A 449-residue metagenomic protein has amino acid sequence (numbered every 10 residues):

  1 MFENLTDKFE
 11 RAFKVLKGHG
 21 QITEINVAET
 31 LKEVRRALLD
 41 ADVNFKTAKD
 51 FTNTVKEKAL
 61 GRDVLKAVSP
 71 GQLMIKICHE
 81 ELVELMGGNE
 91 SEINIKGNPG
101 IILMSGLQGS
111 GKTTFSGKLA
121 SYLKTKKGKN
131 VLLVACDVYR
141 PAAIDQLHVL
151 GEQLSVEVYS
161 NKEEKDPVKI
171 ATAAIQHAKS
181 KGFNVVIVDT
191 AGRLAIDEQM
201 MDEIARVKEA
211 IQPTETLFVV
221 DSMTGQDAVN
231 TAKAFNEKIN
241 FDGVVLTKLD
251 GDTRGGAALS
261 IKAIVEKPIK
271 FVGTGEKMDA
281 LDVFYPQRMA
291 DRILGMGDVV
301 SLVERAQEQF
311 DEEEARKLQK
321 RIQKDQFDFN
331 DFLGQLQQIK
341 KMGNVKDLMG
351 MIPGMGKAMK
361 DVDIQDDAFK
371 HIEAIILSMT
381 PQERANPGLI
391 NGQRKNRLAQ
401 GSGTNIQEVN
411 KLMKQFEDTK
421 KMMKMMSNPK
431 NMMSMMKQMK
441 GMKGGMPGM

Functional and structural regions predicted by a protein language model:
F2-H19, R288-M449: Long amphipathic alpha-helical segments used for membrane anchoring, targeting, substrate engagement, or oligomerization
K8-C136, A143-E164, A171-T190: Primarily NTPase-proximal linker/entry elements flanking Walker-type ATP/GTP-binding cores
L16, D42, C78, L107 (+9 more regions): Residue-level signature of catalytic and energy-coupling elements of molecular machines, predominantly ATP/GTP-dependent
H19, N26, E92-K96, S105-Q108 (+13 more regions): Replace "in large, NTP-powered and nucleic-acid-processing enzymes" with "in large, NTP-powered factors and other
D40, E57-L60, V83, G87 (+7 more regions): Generic secondary-structure signature for well-ordered alpha-helical cores
G109-S110, Y139-P141, K165-P167, G192-I196 (+2 more regions): Short, small-residue-enriched loops and turns at beta-alpha junctions that line or gate enzyme active sites
K127-L132, L154-V158, N184-V186, I211-T216 (+2 more regions): Short, surface-exposed connector motifs at secondary-structure boundaries
A171-I175, K179, F183, A195 (+2 more regions): Conserved phosphate-handling catalytic cores of large alpha/beta enzymes
